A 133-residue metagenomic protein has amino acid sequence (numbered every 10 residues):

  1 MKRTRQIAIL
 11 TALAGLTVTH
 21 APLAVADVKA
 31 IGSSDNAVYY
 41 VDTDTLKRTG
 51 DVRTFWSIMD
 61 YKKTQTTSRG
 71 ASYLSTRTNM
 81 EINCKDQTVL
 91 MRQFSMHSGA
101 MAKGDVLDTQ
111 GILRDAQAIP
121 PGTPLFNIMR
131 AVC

Functional and structural regions predicted by a protein language model:
M1-L10: Bacterial N-terminal signal peptides that target proteins for export
Q6, H20-R77, N83-C133: N-terminal secretory-pathway/extracellular module detecting exported/lumenal segments and adjacent signal-anchor/first
L10-L13, G99: Enrichment for repetitive, rod-forming helical segments
L13-A21: Hydrophobic h-region of N-terminal signal peptides that target proteins for export in Gram-negative bacteria
